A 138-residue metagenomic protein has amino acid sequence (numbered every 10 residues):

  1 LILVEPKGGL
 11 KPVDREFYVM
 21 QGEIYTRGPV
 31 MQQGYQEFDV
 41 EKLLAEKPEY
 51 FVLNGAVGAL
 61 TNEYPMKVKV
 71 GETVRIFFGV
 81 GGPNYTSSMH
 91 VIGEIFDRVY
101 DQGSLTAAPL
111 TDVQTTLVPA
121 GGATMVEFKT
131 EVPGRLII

Functional and structural regions predicted by a protein language model:
L1-I138: Copper-binding active sites and cupredoxin-like electron-transfer domains, recognizing His/Cys-rich ligand loops
